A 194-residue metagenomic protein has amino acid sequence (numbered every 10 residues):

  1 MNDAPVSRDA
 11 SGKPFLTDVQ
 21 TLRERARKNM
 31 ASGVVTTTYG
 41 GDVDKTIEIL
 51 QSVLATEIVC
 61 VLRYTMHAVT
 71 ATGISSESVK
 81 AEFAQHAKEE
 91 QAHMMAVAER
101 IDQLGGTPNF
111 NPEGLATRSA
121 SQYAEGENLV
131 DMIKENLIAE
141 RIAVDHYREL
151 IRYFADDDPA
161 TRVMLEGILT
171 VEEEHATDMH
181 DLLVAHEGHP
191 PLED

Functional and structural regions predicted by a protein language model:
M1-D194: Iron-associated oxidoreductase/ferritin-like identity signal
